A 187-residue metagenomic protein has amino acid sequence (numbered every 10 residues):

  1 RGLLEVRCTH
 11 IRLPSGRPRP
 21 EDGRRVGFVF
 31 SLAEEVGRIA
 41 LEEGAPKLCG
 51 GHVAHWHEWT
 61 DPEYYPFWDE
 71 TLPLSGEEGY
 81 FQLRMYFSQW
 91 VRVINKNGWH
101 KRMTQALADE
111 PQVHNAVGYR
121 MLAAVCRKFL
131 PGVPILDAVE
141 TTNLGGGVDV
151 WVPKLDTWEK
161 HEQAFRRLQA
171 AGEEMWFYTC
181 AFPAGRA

Functional and structural regions predicted by a protein language model:
R1-V133, D137-D149: Aromatic-lined carbohydrate-binding surfaces of glycoside hydrolases
L130, G146-V152, A170-W176: Glycine-enriched alpha-helix->loop->beta-strand junction motifs that scaffold or abut catalytic
A138, K154, Y178-C180: Generic beta-sheet signal
G145-G147, K160-F165, G185-R186: Short, charged, surface-exposed secondary-structure boundary motifs
V150-K160: A polyampholytic, Gly/Pro-enriched intrinsically disordered region
F165-A187: Active-site clefts of carbohydrate-active enzymes
